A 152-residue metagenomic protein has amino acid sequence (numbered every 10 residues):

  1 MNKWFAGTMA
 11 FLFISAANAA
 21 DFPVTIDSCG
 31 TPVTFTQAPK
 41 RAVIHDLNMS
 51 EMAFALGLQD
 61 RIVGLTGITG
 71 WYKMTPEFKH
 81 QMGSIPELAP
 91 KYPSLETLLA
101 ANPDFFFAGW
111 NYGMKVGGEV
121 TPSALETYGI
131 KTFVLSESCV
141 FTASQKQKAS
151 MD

Functional and structural regions predicted by a protein language model:
K3-F5, A16-M52: Bacterial Sec-exported substrate-binding components of ABC uptake systems
M9-F13: Hydrophobic helical h-region of N-terminal Sec-dependent signal peptides in bacterial secretory/periplasmic proteins
F22-T25, P32, F105, V120-D152: Extracytoplasmic substrate-binding proteins
T34-A38, G57, L99-A101, L125-T127: Extracellular/periplasmic catalytic domains that process cell-envelope and extracellular macromolecules
T36-K40, D46-E51, L95, G118-L125 (+1 more regions): Extracytoplasmic/secreted envelope proteins and their assembly/folding machinery, especially bacterial periplasmic
R41-Q59, C139-D152: N-terminal hydrophobic signal/anchor transmembrane helix of membrane proteins
I44-A101, F105-M114: A short, structured surface patch at a secondary-structure boundary
N111-K115, C139-T142: Short histidine/acidic/glycine/proline-rich micro-motifs that form metal- and phosphate-coordinating active-site loops
